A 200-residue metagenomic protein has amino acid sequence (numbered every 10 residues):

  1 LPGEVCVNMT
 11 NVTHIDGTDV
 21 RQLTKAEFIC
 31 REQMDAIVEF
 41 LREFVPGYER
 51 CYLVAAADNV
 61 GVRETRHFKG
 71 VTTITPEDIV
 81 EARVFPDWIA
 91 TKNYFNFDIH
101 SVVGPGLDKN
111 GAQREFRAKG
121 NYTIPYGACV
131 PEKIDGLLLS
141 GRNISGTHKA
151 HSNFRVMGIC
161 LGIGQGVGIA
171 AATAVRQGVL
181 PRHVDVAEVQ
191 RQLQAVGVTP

Functional and structural regions predicted by a protein language model:
L1-P200: Flavin (FAD/FMN)-binding glycine-rich loop and adjacent Rossmann-like elements that form
